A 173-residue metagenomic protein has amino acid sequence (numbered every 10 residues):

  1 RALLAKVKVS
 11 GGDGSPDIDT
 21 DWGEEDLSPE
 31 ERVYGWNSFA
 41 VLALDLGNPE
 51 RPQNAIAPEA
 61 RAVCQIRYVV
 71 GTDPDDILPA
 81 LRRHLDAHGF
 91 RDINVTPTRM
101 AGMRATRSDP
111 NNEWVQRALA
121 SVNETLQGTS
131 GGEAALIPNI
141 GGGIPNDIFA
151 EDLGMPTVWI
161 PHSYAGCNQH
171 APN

Functional and structural regions predicted by a protein language model:
R1-R51, A55-E59, T72-P79, H88 (+1 more regions): An extended, acidic, His-containing surface patch that forms the Zn2+-binding/catalytic region of metallohydrolases
